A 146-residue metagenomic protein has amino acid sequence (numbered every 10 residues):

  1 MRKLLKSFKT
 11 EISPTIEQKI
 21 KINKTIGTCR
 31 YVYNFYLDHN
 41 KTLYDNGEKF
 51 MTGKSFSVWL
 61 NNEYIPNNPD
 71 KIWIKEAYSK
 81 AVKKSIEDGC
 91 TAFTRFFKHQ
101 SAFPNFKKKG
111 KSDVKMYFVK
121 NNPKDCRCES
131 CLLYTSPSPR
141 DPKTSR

Functional and structural regions predicted by a protein language model:
M1-S136, R140: Nucleic-acid substrate recognition interfaces
